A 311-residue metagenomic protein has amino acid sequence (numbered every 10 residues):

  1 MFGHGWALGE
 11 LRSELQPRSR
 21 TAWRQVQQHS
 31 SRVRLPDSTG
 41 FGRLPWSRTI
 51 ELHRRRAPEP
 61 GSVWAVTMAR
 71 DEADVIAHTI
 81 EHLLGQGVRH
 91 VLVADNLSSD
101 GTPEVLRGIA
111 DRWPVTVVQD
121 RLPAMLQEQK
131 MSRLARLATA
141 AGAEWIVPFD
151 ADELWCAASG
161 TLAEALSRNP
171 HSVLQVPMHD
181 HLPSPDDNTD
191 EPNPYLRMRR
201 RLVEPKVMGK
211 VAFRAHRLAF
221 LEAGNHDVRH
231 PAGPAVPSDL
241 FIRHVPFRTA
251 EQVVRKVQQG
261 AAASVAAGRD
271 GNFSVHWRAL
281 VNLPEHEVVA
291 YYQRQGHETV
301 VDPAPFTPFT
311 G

Functional and structural regions predicted by a protein language model:
F2-L44, Q129-K130, A157-G311: Catalytic-site signature of metal-activated, phosphate-bearing donor transferases, centered on the GT-A/GT-A-like
S62-W64: Cell-envelope/extracellular polymer assembly enzymes that use nucleotide-activated donors
T67-E81, L97: Active-site beta-to-alpha loop of glycosyltransferases that engages the nucleotide-sugar donor
E81-H90: Short, acidic, metal-binding catalytic loop of nucleotide-sugar glycosyltransferases
R89-L97, Q119-D120: Short beta-strand/loop segment that forms part of the nucleotide-sugar
N96, F149-A151, P177: Active-site acidic Asp-centered loop
P103-W145: Active-site-proximal specificity loops/subdomain of glycosyltransferases
A143-C156: Short beta-strand-to-loop acidic/aromatic patch adjacent to the donor-nucleotide binding site
